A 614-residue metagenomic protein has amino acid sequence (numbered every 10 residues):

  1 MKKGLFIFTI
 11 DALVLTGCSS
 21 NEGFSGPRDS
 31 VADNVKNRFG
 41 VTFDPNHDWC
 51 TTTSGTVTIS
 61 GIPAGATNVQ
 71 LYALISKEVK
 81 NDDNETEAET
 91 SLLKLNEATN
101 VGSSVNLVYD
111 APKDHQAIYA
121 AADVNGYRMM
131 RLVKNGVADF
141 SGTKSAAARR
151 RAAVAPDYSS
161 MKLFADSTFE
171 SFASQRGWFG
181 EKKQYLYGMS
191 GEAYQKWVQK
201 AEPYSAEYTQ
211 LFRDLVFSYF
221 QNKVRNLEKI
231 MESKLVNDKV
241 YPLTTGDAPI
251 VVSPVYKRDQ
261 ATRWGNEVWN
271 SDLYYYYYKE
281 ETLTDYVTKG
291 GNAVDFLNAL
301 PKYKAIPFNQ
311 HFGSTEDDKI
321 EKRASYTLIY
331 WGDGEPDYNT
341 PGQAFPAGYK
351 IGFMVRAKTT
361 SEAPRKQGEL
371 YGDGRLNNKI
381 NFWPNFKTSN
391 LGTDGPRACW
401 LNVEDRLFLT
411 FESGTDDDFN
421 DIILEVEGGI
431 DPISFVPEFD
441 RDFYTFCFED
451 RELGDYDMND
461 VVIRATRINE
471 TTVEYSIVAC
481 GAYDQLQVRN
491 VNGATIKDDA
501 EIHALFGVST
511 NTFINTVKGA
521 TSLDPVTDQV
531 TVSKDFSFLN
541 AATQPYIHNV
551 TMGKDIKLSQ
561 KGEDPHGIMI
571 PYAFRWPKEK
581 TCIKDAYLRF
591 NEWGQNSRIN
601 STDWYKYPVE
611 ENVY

Functional and structural regions predicted by a protein language model:
G4-L13: Sec-dependent N-terminal signal peptides
L15-G17: C-terminal motif of bacterial Sec signal peptides marking the signal peptidase cleavage site
N21-Y614: Extracellular distal adhesion/interaction modules in secreted or cell-surface proteins
